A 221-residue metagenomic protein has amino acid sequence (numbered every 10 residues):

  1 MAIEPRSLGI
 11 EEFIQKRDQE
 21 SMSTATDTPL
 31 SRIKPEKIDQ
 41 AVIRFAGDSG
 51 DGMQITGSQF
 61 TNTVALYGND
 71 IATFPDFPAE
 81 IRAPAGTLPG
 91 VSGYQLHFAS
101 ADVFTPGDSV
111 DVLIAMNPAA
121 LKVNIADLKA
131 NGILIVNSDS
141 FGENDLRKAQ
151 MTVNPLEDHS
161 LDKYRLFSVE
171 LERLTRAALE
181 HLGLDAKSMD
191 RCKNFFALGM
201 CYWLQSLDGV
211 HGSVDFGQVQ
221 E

Functional and structural regions predicted by a protein language model:
A2-E221: Active-site cofactor/cluster-binding pocket
